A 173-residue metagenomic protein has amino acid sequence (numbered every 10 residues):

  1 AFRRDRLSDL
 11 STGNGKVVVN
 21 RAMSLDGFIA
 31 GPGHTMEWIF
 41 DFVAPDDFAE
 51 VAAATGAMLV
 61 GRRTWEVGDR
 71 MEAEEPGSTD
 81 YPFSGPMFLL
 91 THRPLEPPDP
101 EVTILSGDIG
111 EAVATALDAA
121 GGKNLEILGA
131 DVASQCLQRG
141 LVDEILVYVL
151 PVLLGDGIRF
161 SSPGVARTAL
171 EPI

Functional and structural regions predicted by a protein language model:
F2-I173: Enzymes that bind and transform nitrogen-containing heteroaromatic metabolites
